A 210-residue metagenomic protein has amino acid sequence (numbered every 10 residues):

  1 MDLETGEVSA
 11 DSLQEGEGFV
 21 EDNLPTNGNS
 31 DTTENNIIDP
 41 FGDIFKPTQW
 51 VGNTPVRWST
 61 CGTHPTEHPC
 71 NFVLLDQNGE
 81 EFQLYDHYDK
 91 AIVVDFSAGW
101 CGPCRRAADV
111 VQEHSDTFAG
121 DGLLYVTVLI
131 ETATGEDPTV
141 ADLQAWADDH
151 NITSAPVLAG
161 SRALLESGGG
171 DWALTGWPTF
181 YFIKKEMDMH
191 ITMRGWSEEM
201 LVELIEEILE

Functional and structural regions predicted by a protein language model:
G18-Y85, S154-P156: N-terminal "domain-start" segment that seeds a small globular fold
T63-E67, Y85-Y88, T117-G120, D149-I152 (+1 more regions): Extracellular/periplasmic catalytic domains that process cell-envelope and extracellular macromolecules
D89-A91, R106-L129: Conserved helix-turn-beta segment immediately C-terminal to the redox Cys motif in thioredoxin-like folds
K90-I92, F96-W100, T132, G176: Short pre-active-site segment immediately N-terminal to redox-active cysteine/selenocysteine motifs in thiol-based
F96-E113, G135: Conserved redox-active cysteine motifs that mediate thiol-disulfide chemistry, especially di-cysteine Cys-X(1-2)-Cys
V126, A141-K185: Short, internal strand/loop/helix patches that form the active-site neighborhood or redox-interaction surface
T175-E210: Thiol-/selenol-based redox modules, centered on thioredoxin-like and closely related oxidoreductase domains
